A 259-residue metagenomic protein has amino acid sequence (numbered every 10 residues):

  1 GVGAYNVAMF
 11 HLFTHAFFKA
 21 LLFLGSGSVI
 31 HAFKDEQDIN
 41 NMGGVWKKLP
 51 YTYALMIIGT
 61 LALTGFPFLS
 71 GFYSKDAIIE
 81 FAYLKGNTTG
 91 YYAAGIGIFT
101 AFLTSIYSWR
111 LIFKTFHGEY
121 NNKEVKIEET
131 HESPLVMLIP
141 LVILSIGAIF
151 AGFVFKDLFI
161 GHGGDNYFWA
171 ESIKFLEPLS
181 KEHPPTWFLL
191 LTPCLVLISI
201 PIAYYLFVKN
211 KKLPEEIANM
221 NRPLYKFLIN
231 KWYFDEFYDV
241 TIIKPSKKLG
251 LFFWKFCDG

Functional and structural regions predicted by a protein language model:
G1-L84: Hydrophobic, small-residue-rich alpha-helical packing segments that form membrane-like cores
N6, F10, T14, Y92-I96 (+1 more regions): Alpha-helical transmembrane segments of multi-pass inner-membrane proteins, especially transporters/permeases
H15, M42, G71, I112 (+3 more regions): Divalent metal-coordination and catalytic microenvironments
K19, F23, Y91-E129, C194-M220: Predominantly late transmembrane helices and immediately cytosolic-facing juxtamembrane segments
F33-L69, Y91-T100, V125-F150, Y225-K226: Interfacial and helix-entry/exit segments of alpha-helical transmembrane bundles in multi-pass inner-membrane proteins
L61-A77, S145-G164, I242: Alpha-helical transmembrane segments and their membrane-interface junctions in multi-pass membrane proteins
T130-I200: Hard-cation-handling environments
F159-L191, Y205-G259: Aromatic-capped, Gly/Pro-kinked transmembrane alpha-helices
